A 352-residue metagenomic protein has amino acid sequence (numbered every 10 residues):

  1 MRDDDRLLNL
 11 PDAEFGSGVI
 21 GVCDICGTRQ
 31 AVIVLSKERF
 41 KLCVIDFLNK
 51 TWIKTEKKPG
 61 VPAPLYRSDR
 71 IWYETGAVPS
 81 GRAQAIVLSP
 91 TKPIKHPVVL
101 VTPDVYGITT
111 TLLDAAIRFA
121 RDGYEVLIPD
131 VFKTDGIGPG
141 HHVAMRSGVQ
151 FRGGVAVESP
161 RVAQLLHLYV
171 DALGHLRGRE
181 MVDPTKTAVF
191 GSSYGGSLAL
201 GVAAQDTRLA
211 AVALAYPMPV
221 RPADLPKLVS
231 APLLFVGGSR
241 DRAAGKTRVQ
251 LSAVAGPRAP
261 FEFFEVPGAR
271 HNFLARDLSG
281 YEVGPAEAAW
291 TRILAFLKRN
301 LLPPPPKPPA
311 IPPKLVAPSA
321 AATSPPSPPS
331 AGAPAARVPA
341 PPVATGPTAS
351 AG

Functional and structural regions predicted by a protein language model:
G21-D24, K41: Cys/His-enriched microdomains
Q30-A31, F47-K50: Cys/His-rich microdomains that often coordinate metals
S36-L48: Cysteine-rich micro-motifs
V61-P64, R70-R179, F273, D277: Serine-hydrolase catalytic machinery in alpha/beta-hydrolase-like enzymes
V170-S230: Primarily recognizes the serine-hydrolase "nucleophile elbow" in alpha/beta-hydrolase and SGNH/GDSL folds
F235-G237: Short beta-strand/loop motif that positions the catalytic acidic residue of the alpha/beta-hydrolase fold
S239-G245: Acidic catalytic loop of the alpha/beta-hydrolase fold
R258-A331, G352: C-terminal catalytic histidine-bearing segment of alpha/beta-hydrolase fold enzymes
